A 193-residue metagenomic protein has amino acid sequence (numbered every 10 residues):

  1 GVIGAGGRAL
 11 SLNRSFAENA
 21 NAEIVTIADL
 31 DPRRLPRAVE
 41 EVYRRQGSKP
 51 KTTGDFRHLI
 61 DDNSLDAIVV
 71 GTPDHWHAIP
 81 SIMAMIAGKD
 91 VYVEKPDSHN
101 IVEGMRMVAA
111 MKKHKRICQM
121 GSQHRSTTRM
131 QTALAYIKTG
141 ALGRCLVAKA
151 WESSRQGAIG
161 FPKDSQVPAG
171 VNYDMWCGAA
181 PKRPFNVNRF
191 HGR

Functional and structural regions predicted by a protein language model:
G1-V93, H99-I117: N-terminal glycine-/serine-/threonine-rich beta1-alpha1-beta2 phosphate-ribose binding loop of Rossmann-like
G6, D31, E152, A180 (+1 more regions): Short, small-residue-rich loop/turn micro-motifs
N19, R125-S126, R183-F185: Redox-cofactor-proximal catalytic regions of oxidoreductases
T26-A28, V69, L146-K149, C177: Residues embedded in well-ordered beta-strands within globular domains across many folds
T52, A148-W151, V187-G192: Short coil/turn segments at secondary-structure boundaries
D90-Y92, D97-M175: A contiguous active-site-proximal alpha/beta segment in oxidoreductase catalytic domains
A169-R193: Glycine-rich, aromatic-lined ligand/substrate-binding cores of catalytic and carbohydrate-binding domains
